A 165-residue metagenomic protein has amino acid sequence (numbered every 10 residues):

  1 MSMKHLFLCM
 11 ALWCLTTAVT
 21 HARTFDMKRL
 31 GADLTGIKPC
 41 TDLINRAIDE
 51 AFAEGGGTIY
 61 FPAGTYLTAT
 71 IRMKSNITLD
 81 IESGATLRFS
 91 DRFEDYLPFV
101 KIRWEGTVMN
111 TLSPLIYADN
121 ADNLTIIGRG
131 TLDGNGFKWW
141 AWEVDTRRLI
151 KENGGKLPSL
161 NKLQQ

Functional and structural regions predicted by a protein language model:
M1-L6: Positively charged n-region of N-terminal signal peptides that target proteins for export
F7-T17: Bacterial N-terminal signal peptides
H21-Q165: Extracellular/periplasmic carbohydrate-active domains that bind, remodel, or depolymerize complex polysaccharides
